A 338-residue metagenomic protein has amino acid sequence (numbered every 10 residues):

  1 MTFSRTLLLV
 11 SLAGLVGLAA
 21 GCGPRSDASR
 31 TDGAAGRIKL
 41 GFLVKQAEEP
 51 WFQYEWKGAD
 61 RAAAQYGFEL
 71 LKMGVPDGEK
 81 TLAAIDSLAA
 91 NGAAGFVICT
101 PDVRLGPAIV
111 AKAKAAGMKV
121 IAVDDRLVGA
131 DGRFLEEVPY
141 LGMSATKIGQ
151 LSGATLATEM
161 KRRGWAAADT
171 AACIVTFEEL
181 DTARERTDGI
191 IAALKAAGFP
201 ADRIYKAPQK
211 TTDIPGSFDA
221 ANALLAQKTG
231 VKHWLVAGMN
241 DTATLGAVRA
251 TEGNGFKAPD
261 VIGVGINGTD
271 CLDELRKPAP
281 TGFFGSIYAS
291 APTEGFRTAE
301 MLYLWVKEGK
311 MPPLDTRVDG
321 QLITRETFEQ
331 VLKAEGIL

Functional and structural regions predicted by a protein language model:
M1-K39, A111-M118: Short, low-complexity disordered leader/linker segments with a strong preference for bacterial N-terminal type II
C22-G23, G36, I174-F177, T182 (+1 more regions): Hinge/cleft segment of the Venus flytrap/periplasmic-binding protein
R37-A62, Y66, L71-S87, N91 (+4 more regions): Extracytoplasmic "Venus flytrap"
G41-L43, G92-P101, K119-V123, C173-I174 (+3 more regions): Periplasmic-binding protein-like
W51-Y66, I148-S152, D181-P200, G216 (+2 more regions): Short, solvent-exposed amphipathic alpha-helices that sit in or adjacent to ligand/effector-binding or catalytic
L70-A94, A207-K228, T244-G246, C271: Structural motif
T81, Y140-D169, S217-F218, N267-L272 (+1 more regions): Hydrophobic alpha-helical segments within soluble ligand-binding/sensing domains
I121-D131, A237-F284, L322-I323: Venus flytrap/periplasmic-binding-protein-like
